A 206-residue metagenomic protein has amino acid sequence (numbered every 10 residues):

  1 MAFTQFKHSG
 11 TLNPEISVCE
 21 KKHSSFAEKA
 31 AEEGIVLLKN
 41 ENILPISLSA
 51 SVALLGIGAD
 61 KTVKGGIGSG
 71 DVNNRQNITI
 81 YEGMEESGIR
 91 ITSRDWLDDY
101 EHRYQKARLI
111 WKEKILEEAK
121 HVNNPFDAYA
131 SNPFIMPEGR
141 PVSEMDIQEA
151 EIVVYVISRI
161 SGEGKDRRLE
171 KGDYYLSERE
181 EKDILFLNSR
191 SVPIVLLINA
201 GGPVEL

Functional and structural regions predicted by a protein language model:
M1-L206: C-terminal non-catalytic regions of proteins with extracellular/luminal or membrane-system context
